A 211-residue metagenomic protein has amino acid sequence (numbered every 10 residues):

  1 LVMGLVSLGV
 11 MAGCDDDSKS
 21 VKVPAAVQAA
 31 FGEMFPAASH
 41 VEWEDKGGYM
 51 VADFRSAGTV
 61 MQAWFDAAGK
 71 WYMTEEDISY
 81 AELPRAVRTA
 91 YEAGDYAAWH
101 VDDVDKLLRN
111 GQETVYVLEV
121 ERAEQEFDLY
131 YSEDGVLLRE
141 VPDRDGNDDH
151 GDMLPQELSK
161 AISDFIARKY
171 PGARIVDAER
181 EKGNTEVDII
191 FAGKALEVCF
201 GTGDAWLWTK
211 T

Functional and structural regions predicted by a protein language model:
L1-L8: Sec-dependent N-terminal signal peptides
G9-G13: C-terminal motif of bacterial Sec signal peptides marking the signal peptidase cleavage site
D15-D17: Bacterial signal peptide processing site
S20-T211: First exposed extracellular module after export/assembly in secreted or surface-exposed proteins
